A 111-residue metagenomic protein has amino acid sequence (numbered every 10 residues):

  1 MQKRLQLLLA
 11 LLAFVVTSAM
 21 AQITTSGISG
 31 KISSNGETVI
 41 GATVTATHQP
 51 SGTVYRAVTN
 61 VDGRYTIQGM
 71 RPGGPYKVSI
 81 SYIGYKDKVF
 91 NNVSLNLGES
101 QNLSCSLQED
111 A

Functional and structural regions predicted by a protein language model:
M1-I23: Cleavable N-terminal targeting peptides that direct proteins into the secretory/outer-membrane pathway or into
M20-A111: Periplasm-facing N-terminal accessory domains of Gram-negative outer-membrane beta-barrel systems
